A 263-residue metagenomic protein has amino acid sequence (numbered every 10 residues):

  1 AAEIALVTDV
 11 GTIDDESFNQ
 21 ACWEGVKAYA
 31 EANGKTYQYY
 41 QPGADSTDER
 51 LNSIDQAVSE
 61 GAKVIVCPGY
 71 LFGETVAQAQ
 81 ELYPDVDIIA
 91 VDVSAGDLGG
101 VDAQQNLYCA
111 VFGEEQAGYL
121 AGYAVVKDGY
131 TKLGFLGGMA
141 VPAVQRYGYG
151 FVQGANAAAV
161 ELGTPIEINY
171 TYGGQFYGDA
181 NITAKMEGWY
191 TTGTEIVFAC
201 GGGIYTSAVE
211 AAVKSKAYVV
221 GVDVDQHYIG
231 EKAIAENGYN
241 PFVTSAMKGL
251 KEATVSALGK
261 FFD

Functional and structural regions predicted by a protein language model:
A1-D263: A residue-level marker of the well-folded mature domains of exported/periplasmic proteins
